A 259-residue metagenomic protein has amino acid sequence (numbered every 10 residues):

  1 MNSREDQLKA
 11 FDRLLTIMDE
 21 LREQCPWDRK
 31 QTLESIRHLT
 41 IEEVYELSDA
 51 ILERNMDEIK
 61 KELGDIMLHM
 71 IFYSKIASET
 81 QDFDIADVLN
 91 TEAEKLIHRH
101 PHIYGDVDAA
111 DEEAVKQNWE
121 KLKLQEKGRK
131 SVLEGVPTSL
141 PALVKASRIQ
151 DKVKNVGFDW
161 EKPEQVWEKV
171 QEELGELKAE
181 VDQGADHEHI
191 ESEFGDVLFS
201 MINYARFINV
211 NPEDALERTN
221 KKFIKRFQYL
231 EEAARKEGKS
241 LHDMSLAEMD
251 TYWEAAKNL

Functional and structural regions predicted by a protein language model:
M1-E62, L68-F194, L198-L259: Flexible "arm" and connector segments at domain edges
